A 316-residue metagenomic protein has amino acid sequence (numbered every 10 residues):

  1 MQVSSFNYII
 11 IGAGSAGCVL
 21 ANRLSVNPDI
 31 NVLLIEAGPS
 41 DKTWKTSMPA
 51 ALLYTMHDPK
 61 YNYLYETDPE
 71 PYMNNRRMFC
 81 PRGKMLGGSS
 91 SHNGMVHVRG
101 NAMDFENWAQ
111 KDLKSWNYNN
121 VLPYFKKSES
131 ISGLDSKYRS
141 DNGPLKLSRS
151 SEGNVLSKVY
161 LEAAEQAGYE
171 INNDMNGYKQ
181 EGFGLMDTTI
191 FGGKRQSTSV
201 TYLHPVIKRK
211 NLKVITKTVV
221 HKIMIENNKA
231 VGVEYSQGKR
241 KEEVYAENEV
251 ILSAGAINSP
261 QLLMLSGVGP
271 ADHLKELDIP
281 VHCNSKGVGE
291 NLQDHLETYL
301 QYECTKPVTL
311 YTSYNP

Functional and structural regions predicted by a protein language model:
M1-P316: N-terminal redox-cofactor-binding region of secreted/periplasmic oxidoreductases
